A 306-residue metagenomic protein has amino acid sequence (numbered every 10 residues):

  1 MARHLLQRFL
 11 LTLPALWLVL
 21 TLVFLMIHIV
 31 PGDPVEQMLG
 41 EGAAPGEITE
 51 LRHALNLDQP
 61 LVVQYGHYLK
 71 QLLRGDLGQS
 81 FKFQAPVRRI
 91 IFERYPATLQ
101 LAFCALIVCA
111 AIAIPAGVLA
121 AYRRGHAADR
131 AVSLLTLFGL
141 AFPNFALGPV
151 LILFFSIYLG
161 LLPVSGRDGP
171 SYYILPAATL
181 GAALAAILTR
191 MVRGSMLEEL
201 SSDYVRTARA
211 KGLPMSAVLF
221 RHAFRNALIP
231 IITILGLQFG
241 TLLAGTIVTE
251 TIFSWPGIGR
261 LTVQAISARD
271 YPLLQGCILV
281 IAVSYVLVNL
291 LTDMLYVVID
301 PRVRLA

Functional and structural regions predicted by a protein language model:
A2-H4, R89-D129, I157, R167-A306: Alpha-helical transmembrane segments of integral membrane proteins, especially multi-pass inner/plasma-membrane
L6-L16: N-terminal signal-anchor/signal peptide hydrophobic helix marking the start of the first transmembrane segment
Q7, E36, G40, H53 (+6 more regions): Phosphate-coordinating loops and pocket residues in cytosolic domains that bind phosphorylated ligands
A15-G66, S156-L175: Hydrophobic alpha-helical transmembrane segments of membrane transport/permease proteins and related membrane-embedded
W17-T21, L61, F103-I107, A146 (+2 more regions): Hydrophobic alpha-helical transmembrane segments of multi-pass integral membrane proteins
L22-I29, Q59, Y68-K70, L134-P163 (+1 more regions): Membrane-water interface segments at the C-terminal ends of transmembrane alpha-helices in multi-pass inner-membrane
H53-L61, R74-V87, S165-G166, L188 (+1 more regions): Membrane-interfacial helix-loop-helix junctions in multi-pass membrane proteins
D58-I114: An internal, D/E-rich "acidic patch" concept
